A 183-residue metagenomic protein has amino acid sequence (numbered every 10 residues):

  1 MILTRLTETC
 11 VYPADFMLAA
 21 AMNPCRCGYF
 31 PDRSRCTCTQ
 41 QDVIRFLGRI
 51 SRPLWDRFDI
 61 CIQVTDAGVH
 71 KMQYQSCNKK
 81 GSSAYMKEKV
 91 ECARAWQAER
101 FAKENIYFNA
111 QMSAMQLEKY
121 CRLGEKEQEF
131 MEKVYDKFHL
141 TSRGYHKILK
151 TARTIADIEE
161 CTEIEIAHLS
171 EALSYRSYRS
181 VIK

Functional and structural regions predicted by a protein language model:
M1-K183: Basic, amphipathic alpha-helical bundle interface domains used for macromolecular binding and assembly
